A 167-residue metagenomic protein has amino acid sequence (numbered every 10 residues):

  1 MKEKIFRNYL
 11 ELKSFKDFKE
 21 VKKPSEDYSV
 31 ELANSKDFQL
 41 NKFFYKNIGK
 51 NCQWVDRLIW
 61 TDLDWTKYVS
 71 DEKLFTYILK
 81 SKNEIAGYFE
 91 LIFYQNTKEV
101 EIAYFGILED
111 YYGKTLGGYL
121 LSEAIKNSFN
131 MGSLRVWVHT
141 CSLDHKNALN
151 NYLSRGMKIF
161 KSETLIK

Functional and structural regions predicted by a protein language model:
M1-S29, N34: Acyl-donor-binding surface of acyltransferase catalytic domains
K22-R57: Short amphipathic alpha-helix that is part of the acyltransferase structural core
L58-W60, V69-T76, K80-E99, A103-I107: A conserved beta-strand-loop-helix scaffold within acyl/acetyltransferase catalytic domains
F75, L134, K158: Short acidic/polar active-site loop segments enriched in Thr and Asp
A86, I159-F160: Short hydrophobic beta-strand segments in globular cytosolic domains
Y104-I107, G113-S128, L149-S154: Conserved acetyl-CoA-binding loop-helix of GNAT-fold acetyltransferases
Y112, V138-A148, F160, L165-K167: Conserved beta-strand-loop-alpha-helix junction that forms the acyl-donor binding cleft
S128-T140: Conserved GNAT acetyl-CoA-binding A-motif
